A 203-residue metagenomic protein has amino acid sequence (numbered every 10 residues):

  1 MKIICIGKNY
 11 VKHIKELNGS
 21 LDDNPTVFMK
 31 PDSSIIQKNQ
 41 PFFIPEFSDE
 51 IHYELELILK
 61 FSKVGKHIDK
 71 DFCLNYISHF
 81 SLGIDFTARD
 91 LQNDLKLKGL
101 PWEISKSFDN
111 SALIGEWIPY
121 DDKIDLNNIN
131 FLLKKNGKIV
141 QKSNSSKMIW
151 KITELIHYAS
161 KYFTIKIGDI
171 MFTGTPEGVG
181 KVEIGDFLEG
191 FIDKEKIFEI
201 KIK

Functional and structural regions predicted by a protein language model:
M1-I84, R89-N93: Extended, compositionally biased flexible segments
C5, N9, H13-L21, S81 (+1 more regions): Catalytic-pocket segment enriched in acidic/His residues
